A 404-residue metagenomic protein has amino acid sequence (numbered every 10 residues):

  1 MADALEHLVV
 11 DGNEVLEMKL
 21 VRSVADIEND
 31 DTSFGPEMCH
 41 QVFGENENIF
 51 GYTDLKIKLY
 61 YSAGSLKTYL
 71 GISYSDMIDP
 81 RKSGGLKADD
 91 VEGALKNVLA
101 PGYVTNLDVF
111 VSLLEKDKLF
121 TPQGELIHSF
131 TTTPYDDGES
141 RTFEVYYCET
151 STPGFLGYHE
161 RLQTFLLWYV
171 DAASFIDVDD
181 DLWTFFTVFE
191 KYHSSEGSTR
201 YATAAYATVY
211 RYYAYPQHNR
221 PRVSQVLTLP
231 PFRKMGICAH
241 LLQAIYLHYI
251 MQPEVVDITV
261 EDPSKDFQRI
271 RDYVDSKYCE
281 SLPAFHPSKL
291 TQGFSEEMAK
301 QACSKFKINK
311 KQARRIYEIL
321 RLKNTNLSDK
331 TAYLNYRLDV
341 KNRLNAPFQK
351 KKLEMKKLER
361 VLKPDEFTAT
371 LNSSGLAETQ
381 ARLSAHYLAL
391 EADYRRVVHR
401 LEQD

Functional and structural regions predicted by a protein language model:
M1-P221, L247, P253-E261, D266-F267 (+1 more regions): Non-catalytic substrate-recognition and accessory regions of acyl/acetyltransferase enzymes
P216-N219, R233-I237: Alpha-helix boundary/capping segments in eukaryotic regulatory proteins
N219-P230: Conserved acetyl-CoA binding element of GNAT-fold acetyltransferases
T228, K234-L247: Conserved acetyl-CoA-binding loop-helix of GNAT-fold acetyltransferases
